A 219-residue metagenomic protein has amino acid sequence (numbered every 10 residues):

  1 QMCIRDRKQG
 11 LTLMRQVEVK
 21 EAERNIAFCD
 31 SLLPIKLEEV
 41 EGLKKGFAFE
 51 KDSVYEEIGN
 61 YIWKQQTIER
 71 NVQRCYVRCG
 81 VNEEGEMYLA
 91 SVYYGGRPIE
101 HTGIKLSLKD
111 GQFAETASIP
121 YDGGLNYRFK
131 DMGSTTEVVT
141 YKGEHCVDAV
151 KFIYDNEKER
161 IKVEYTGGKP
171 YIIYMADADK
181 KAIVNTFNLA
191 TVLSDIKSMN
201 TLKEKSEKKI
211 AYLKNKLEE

Functional and structural regions predicted by a protein language model:
M2-I4: Short, small-residue-biased leader/transition segments that mark boundaries at the very start of proteins
K8-E219: A generic "folded-domain core" signal
